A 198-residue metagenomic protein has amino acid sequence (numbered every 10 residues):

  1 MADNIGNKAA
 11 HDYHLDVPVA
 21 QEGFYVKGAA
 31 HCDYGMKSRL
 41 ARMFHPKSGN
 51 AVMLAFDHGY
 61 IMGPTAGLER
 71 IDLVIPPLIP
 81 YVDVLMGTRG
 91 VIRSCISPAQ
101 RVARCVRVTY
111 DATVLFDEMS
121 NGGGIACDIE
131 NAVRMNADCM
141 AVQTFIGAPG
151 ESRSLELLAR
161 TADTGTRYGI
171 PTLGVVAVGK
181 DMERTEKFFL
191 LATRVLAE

Functional and structural regions predicted by a protein language model:
A2-F56, G90-A103: N-terminal amphipathic alpha-helix/helix-capping segment at the start of soluble metabolic enzymes
P46, A51-M53, G59-V114, E118-E198: Alpha/beta enzyme core
